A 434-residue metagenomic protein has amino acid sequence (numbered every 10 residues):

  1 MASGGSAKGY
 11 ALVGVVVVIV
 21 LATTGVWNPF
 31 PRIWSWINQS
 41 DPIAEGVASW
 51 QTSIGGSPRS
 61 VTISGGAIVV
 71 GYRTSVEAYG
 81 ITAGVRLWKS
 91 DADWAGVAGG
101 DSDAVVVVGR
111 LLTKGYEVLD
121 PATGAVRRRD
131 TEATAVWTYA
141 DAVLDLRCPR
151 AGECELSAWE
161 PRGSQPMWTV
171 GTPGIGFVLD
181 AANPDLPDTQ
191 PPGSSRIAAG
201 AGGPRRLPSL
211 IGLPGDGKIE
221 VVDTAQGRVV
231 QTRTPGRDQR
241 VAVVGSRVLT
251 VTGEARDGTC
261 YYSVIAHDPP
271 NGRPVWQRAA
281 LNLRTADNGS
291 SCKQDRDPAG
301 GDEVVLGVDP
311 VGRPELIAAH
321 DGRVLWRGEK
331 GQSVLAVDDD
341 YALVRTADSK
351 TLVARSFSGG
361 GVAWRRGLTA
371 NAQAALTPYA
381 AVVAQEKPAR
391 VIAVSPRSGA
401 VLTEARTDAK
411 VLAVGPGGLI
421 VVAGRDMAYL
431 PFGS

Functional and structural regions predicted by a protein language model:
M1-S434: Secretory-pathway ectodomains
